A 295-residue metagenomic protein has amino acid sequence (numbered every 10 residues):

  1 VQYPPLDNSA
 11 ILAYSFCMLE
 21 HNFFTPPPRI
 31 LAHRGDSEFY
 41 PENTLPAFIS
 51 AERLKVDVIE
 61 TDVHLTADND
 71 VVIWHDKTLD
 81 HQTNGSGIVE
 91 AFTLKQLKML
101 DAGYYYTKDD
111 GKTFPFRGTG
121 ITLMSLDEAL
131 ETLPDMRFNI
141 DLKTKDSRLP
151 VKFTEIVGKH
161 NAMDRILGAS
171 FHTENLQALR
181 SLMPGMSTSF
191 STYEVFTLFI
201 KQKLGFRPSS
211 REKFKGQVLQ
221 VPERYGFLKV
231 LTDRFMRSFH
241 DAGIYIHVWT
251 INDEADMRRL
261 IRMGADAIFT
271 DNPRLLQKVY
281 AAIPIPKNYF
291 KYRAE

Functional and structural regions predicted by a protein language model:
Q2, D7, I11-Y14: Short, positively charged and aromatic/hydrophobic N-terminal segments
L19-P28, H75-L182, P208-A242: Metal-dependent phosphodiesterase/phospholipase catalytic core, i.e., the His/Asp/Glu-rich active-site region
I30-A32, I59-T61, F138-I140, I166-A169 (+4 more regions): Hydrophobic faces of well-ordered beta-strands that scaffold small-molecule active sites in alpha/beta enzyme cores
R34-G35, E42, S170, E194 (+1 more regions): Glycine-rich beta-to-alpha transition loops that act as phosphate-gripper elements at the mouths of alpha/beta enzyme
S50-V63: Catalytic domains of carbohydrate-active enzymes, especially glycoside hydrolases
L65-K77: Glycine-rich, proline-tolerant flexible connector loops at the mouths of alpha/beta enzymes
F199-E295: C-terminal active-site rim and adjoining tail of enzyme catalytic domains
